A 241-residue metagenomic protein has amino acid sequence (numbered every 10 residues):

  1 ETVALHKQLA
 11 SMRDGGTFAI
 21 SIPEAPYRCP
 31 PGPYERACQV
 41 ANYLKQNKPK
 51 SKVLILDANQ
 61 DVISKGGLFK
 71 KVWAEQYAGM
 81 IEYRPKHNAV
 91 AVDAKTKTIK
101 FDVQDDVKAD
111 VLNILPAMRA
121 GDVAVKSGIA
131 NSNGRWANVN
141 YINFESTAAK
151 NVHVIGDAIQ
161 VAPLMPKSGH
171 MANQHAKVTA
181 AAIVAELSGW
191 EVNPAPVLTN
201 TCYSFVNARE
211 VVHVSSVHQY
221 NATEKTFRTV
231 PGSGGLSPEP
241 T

Functional and structural regions predicted by a protein language model:
E1-D14, D106-N173: FAD-site-proximal beta/loop scaffold in flavoenzymes
E1-N47: Glycine-rich dinucleotide-binding loop and its adjacent helix/turn
T17, K50-L54, N151: Residues at the starts of beta-strands that form the adenosine-phosphate
P23, A58-Q60, D157: Cofactor-binding loop segments of dinucleotide-utilizing enzymes, especially the Rossmann-like FAD- and NAD(P)+-binding
Y27-Y34, P166-H170, Q174: Short, conserved micro-motifs enriched in small and acidic residues
K45-N138, E191: A Rossmann-like FAD-binding core segment of flavoenzymes
G169-L187: An active-site-proximal "capping" alpha-helix that borders the catalytic cofactor pocket
I183-T241: C-terminal, flexible cofactor-proximal segment of oxidoreductases
